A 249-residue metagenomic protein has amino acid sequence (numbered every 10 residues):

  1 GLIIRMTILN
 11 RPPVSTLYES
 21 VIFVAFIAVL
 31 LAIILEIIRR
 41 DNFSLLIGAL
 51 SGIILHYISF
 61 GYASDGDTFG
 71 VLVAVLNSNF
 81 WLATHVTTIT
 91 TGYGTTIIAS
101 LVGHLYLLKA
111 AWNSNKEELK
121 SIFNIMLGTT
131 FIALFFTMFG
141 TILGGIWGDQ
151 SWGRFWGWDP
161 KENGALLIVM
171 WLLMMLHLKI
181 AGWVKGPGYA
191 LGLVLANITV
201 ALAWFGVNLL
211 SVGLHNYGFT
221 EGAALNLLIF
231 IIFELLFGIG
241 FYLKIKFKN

Functional and structural regions predicted by a protein language model:
G1-G70, W81-A111, S121-S151, K161-L214 (+1 more regions): Hydrophobic cores of alpha-helical transmembrane segments in multi-pass integral membrane proteins
K116-K120: Helix-loop-helix junctions that connect adjacent transmembrane helices in secondary transporters/permeases, recognized
